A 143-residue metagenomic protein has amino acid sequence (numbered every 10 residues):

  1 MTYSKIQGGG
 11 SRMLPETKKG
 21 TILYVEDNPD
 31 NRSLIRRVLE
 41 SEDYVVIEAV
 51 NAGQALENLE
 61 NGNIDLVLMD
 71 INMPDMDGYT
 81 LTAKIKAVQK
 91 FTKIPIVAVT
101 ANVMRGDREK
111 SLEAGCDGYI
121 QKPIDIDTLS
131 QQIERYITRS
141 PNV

Functional and structural regions predicted by a protein language model:
M1-L23, D127-V143: Non-catalytic signal-transmission and effector/linker regions of two-component phosphorelay proteins
E26: Conserved acidic carboxylate
P29-I47: Two-component/phosphorelay signaling modules centered on CheY-like receiver
E48-L66: Acidic, metal-coordinating helix/loop segments flanking the phosphotransfer/catalytic sites of two-component signaling
D70, T100: Active-site residues of response regulator receiver
M73: Receiver (REC) domain active-site loop signature in two-component systems and cognate sites in sensor histidine kinases
K122: A Lys-centered signature of the CheY-like receiver
